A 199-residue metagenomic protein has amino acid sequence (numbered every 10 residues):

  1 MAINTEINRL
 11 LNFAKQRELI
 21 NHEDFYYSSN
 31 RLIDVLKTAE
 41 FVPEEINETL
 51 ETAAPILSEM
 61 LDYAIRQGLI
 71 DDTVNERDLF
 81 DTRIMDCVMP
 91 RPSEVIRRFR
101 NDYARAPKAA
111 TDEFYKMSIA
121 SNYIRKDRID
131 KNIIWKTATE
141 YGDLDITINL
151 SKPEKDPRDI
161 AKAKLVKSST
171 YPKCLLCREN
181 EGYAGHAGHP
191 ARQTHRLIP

Functional and structural regions predicted by a protein language model:
M1-I198: Active-site microenvironments that recognize anionic phosphate/pyrophosphate groups
